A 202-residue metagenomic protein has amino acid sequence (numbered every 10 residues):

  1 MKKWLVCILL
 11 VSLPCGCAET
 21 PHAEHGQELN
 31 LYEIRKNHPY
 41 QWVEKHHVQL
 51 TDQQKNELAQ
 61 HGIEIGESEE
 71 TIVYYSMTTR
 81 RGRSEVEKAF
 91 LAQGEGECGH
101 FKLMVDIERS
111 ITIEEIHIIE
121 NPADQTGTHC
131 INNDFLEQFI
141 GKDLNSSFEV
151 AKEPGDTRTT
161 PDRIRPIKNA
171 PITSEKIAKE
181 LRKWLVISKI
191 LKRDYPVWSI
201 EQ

Functional and structural regions predicted by a protein language model:
W4-L13: Sec-dependent N-terminal signal peptides
G16-K102, R109-Q202: Intrinsically disordered terminal and processing segments
